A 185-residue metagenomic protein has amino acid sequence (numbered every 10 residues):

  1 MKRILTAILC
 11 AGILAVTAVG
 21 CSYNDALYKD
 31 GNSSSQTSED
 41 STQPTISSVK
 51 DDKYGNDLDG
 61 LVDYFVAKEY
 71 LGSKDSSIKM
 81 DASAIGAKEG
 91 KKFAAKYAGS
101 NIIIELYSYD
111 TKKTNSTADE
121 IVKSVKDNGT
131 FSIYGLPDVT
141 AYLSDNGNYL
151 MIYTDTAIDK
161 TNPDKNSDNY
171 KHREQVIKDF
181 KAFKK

Functional and structural regions predicted by a protein language model:
M1-I4: Positively charged n-region of N-terminal signal peptides that target proteins for export
T6-A7, A18-T42: Bacterial lipoprotein signal-peptidase II cleavage site
T45-D52, I103-Y109, Y153-S167: Second-shell loop/turn segments in exported
K53-G72: Amphipathic alpha-helical segments
V66-S83, K178-K185: Short secondary-structure junctions
S73-I103: Secretory pathway targeting signatures of secreted, lumenal, and periplasmic proteins
Y97-T117: A short acidic-to-branched-hydrophobic micro-motif
G129-K185: A short, solvent-exposed beta-edge/loop patch
